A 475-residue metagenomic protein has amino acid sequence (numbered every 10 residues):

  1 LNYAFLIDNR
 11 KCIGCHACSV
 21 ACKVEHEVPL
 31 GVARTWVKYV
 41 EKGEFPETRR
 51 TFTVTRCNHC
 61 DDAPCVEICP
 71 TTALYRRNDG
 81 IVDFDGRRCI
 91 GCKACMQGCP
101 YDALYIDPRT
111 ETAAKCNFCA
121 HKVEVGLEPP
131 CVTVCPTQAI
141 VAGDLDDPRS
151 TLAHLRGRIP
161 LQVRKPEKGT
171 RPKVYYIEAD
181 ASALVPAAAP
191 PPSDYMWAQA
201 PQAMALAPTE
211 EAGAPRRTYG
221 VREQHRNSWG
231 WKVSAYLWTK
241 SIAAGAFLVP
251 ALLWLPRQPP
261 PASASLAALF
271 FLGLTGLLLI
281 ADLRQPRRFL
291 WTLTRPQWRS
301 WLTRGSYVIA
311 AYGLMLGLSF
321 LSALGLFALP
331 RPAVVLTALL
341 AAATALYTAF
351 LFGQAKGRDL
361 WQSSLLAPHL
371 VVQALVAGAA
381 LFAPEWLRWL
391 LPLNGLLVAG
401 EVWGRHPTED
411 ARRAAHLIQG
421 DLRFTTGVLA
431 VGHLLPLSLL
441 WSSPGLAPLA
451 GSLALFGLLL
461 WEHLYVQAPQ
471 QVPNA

Functional and structural regions predicted by a protein language model:
L1-N2, T151-S241, A246-V249, L253-S263 (+5 more regions): Iron-sulfur (Fe-S) cluster-binding modules
L1-V82, R87-C92, M96-G98, D102 (+1 more regions): Ferredoxin-type iron-sulfur electron-transfer modules and their immediate structural context
V40-R56, R87-R88, M96-Q224: Flanking helices and flexible, charged tails adjoining ferredoxin-like Fe-S electron-transfer domains in multi-subunit
F52, V82, C99-A103, F118 (+3 more regions): Active-site-adjacent structural elements in folded domains
S228-W231, Y236-I242, L253-S263, P296-S300 (+1 more regions): Long, contiguous internal "core" modules enriched in hydrophobic/ aromatic residues
P259-L274: Loop-to-helix transition at the N-terminal end of transmembrane alpha-helices
F270-I280, L396-G400: Hydrophobic alpha-helical membrane-embedded segments
L283-W298, Q471-P473: Flexible loop linkers connecting adjacent transmembrane helices in multi-pass alpha-helical membrane transporters
